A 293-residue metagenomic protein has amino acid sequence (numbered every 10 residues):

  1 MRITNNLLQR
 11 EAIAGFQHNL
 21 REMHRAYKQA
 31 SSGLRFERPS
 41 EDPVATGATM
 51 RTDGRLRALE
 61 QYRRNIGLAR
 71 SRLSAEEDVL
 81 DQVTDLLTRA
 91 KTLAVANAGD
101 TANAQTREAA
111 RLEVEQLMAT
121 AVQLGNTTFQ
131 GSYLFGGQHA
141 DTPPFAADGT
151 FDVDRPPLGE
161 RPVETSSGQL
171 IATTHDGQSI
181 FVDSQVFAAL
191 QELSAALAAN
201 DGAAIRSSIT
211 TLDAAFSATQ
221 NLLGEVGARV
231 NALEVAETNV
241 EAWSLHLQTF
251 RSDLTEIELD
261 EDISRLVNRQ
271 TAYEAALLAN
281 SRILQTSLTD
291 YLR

Functional and structural regions predicted by a protein language model:
M1-A140, A195-R293: Amphipathic alpha-helical polymerization modules
P143-A199: Cysteine-poor, low-complexity segments in flexible/peripheral regions
